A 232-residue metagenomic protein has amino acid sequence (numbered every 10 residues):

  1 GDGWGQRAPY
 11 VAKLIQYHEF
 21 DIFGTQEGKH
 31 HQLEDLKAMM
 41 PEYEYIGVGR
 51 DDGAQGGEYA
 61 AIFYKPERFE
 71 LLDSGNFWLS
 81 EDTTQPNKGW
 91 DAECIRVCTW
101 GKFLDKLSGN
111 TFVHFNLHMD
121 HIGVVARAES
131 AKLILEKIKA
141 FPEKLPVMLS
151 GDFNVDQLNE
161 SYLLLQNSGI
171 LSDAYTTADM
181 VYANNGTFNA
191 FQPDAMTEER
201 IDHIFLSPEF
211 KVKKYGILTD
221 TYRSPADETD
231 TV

Functional and structural regions predicted by a protein language model:
G1, Q26-K29, V48-D51, K65-P66 (+6 more regions): Active-site-proximal beta-strand/loop segments in catalytic clefts of secreted hydrolases
D2-L14: Glycine-rich, highly charged phosphate/nucleotide-binding loops
V11-L36, F63, G101, T111-L117 (+4 more regions): Active-site beta-strand/loop signature of hydrolases that rely on acidic residues for catalysis
Q16-Y17, A38-M39, G53-G56, D91-I95 (+5 more regions): Extracellular/periplasmic catalytic domains that process cell-envelope and extracellular macromolecules
I22-T111, K214-L218: Structured beta-strand-rich core segments of catalytic domains in phosphoester-bond hydrolases
E93-I95, D105-A128, K132, F141: Metal-dependent phosphoester/phosphodiester hydrolase catalytic core
V125, E129, I138-V147, V155-V232: Metal-dependent phosphoester-hydrolase catalytic domains
